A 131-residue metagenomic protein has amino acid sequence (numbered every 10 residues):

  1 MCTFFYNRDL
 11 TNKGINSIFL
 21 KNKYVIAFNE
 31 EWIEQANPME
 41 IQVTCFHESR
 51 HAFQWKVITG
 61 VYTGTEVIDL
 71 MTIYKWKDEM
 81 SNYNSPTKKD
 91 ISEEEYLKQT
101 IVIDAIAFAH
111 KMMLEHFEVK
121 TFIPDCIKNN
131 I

Functional and structural regions predicted by a protein language model:
M1: Zn2+-dependent metallopeptidase catalytic core
N7-M39, A52-K56: Active-site scaffold of zinc-dependent metalloenzymes
F28, E48, A52-F53, A105-F108: Generic low-polarity alpha-helical segments
E40-I41, T100: Amphipathic alpha-helical recognition patches that constitute DNA-binding helices
C45: A conserved beta-strand element that flanks and buttresses the S-adenosyl-L-methionine
E48-E66: Catalytic Zn2+-binding segment of zinc metalloproteases
G64-I131: Metalloprotease/metallohydrolase-associated module, dominated by Zn2+-dependent proteases
